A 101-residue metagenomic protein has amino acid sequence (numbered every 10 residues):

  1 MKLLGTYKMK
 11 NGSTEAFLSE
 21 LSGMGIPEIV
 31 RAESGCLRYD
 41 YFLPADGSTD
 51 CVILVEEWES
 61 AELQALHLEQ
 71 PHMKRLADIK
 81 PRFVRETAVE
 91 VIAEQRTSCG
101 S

Functional and structural regions predicted by a protein language model:
K2-K8, R38-L68: Short, well-ordered beta-strand segments in beta-rich or mixed alpha/beta enzyme and ligand-binding folds
M9, S34, L68-P71, V84: Generic helix-packing signal
S13-L37, R75: Short amphipathic alpha-helical segments
E20, F42, H67-Q70, I79: Residue-level signal for well-ordered alpha-helical positions
S22, A32, L68, H72-K74 (+2 more regions): A beta-strand edge to alpha-helix "cap/lid" segment located at domain peripheries
R38-D50, L76-S101: Glycine-rich beta-strand-turn "strand-cap" elements at beta-sheet edges
